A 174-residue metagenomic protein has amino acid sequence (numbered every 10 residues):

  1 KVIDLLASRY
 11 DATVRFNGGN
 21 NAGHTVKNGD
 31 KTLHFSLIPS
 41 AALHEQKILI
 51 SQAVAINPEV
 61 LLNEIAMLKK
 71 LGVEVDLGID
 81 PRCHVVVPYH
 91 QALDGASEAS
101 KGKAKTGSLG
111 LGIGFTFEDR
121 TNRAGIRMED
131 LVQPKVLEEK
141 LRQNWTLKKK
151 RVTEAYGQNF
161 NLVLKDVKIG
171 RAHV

Functional and structural regions predicted by a protein language model:
K1-R171: Non-transmembrane, aqueous-exposed alpha-helical and coiled segments at domain scale
